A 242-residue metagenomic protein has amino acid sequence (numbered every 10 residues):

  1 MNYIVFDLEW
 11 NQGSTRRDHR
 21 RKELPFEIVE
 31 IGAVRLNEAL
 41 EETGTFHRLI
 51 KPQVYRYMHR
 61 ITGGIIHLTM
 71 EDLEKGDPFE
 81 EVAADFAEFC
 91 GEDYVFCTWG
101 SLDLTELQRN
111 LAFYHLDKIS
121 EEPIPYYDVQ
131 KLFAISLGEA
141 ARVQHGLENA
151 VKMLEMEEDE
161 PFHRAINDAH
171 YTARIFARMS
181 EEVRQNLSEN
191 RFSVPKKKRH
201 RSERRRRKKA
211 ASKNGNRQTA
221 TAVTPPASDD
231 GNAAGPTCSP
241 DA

Functional and structural regions predicted by a protein language model:
M1-A39: Entry/capping segment at the start of metal-dependent catalytic domains with acidic active-site entry clusters
N2, H163, T224-A227: A subset of signal/propeptide-processing and intrinsically disordered low-complexity segments in secreted/extracellular
L24-I31, R35-I66, E88-K209: Metal-dependent phosphoesterase core characteristic of DEDDh/y 3'-5' exonuclease domains
I61-V82: Metal-dependent phosphoesterase signature
A83-A87: Short hydrophobic/charged patches on amphipathic alpha-helices used for structural packing and interfaces
S212-A242: Long, low-complexity, intrinsically disordered segments
